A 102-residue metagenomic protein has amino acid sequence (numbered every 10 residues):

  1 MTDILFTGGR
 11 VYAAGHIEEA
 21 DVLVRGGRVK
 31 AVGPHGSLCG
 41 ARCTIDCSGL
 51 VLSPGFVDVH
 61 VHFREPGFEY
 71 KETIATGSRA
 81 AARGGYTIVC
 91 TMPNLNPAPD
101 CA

Functional and structural regions predicted by a protein language model:
M1-P54: Histidine-rich, glycine-flanked metal-binding segment
L50-A102: Metal-associated gating/positioning segment near the N- to mid-region
